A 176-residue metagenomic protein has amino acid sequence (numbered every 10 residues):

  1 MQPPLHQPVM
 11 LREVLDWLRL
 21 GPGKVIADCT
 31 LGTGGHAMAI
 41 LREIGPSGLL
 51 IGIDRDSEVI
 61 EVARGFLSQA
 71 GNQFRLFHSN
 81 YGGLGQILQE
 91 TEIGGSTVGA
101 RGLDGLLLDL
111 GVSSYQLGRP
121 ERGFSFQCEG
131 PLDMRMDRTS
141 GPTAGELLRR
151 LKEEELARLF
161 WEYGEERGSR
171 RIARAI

Functional and structural regions predicted by a protein language model:
M1-A175: S-adenosyl-L-methionine-dependent methyltransferase catalytic core, i.e., the SAM/SAH-binding region
